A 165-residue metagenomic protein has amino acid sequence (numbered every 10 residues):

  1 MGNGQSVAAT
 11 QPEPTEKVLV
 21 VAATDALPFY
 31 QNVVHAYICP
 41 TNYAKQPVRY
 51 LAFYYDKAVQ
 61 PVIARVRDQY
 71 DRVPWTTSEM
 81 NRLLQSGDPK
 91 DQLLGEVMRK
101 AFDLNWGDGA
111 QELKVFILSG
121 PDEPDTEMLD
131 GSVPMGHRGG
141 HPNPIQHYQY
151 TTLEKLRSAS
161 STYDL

Functional and structural regions predicted by a protein language model:
M1-G95, K100-P121, T126, V133-G139 (+1 more regions): Charged, terminal alpha-helix-loop-beta segments that serve as non-catalytic nucleic-acid engagement and/or assembly
